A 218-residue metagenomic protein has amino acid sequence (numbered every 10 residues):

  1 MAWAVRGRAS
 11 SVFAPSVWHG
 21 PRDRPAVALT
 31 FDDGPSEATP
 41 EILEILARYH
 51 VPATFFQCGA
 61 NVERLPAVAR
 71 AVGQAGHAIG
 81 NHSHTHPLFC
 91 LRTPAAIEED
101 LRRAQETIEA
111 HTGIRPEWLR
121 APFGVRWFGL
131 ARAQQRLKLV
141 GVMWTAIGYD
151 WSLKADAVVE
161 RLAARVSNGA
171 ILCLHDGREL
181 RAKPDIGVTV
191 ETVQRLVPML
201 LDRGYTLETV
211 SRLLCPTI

Functional and structural regions predicted by a protein language model:
W3-C90, A96, D100-R103, T107 (+1 more regions): Active-site beta->alpha N-cap acidic-glycine motif
D32, L46, I79-H82, L119-P122 (+3 more regions): Divalent metal-coordination and catalytic microenvironments
G34, C58-A60, H84, A121-G124 (+3 more regions): Active-site beta-loop-alpha junctions enriched in small/polar residues
R70, A96-R102, A155-E160, I186-V193: Charged helix-capping and loop-helix junction motifs
P87-R92, E179-K183: A short acidic, helix-capping loop that chelates divalent metal ions and anchors anionic groups
V125, L130-V166, Y205-P216: His/Asp/Glu-enriched short active-site or ligand-binding loop at hydrolase and phosphoryl-transfer sites
A164-L214: Catalytic grooves of carbohydrate-active enzymes
